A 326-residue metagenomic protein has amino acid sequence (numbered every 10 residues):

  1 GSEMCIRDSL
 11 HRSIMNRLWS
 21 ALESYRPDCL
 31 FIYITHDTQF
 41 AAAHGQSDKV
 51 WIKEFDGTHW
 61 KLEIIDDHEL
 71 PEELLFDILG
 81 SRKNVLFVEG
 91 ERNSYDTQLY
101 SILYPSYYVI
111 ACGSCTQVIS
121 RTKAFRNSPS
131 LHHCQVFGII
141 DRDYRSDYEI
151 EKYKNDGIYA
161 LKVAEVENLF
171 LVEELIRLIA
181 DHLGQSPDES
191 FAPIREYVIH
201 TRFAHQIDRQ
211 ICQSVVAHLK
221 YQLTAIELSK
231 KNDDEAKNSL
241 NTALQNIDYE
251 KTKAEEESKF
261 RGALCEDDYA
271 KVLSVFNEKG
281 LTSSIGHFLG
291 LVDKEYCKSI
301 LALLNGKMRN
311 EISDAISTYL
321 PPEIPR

Functional and structural regions predicted by a protein language model:
G1-C5: Short, small-residue-biased leader/transition segments that mark boundaries at the very start of proteins
R7-L10: ABC ATPase nucleotide-binding domain "signature" loop
S13-T97, S101: C-terminal lobe/lid and adjacent interdomain/linker elements of RecA-like ASCE P-loop ATPase modules
L30-Y33, Y107-V109, I324: Secondary-structure boundary/capping signal
I65-P71, T122-S130, L171-D181: Short, surface-exposed amphipathic charged segments that create phosphate/polyanion-binding patches used for binding
K83-E165, A180-H182: Conserved helicase/translocase motor-coupling segment
D141, R145, K152-E256: Activity-critical C-terminal alpha-helical subdomain
T224-R326: Extended, basic/helix-rich recognition subdomains
